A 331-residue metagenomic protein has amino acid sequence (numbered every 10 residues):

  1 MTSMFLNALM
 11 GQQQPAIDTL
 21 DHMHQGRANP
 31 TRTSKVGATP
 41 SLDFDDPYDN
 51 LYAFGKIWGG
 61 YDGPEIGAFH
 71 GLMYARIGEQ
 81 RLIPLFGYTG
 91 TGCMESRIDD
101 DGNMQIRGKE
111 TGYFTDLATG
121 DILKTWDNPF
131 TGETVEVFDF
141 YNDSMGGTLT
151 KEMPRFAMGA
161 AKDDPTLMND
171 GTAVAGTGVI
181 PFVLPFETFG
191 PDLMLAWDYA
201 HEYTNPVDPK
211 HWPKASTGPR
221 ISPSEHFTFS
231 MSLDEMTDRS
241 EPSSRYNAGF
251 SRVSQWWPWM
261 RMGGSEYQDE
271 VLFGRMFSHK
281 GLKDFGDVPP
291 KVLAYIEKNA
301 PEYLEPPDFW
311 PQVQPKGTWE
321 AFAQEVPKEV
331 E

Functional and structural regions predicted by a protein language model:
M1-T2: N-terminal secretory signal peptides and thylakoid transit peptides that target proteins across membranes
F5-A118, K124, G274, S278-F285 (+1 more regions): N-terminal segment immediately downstream of the Sec signal-peptide cleavage site in secreted/extracellular proteins
E79-H226: Predominantly extracellular/secreted and cell-surface proteins with exposed, flexible low-complexity segments
P185-E331: A eukaryote-biased signal for long
